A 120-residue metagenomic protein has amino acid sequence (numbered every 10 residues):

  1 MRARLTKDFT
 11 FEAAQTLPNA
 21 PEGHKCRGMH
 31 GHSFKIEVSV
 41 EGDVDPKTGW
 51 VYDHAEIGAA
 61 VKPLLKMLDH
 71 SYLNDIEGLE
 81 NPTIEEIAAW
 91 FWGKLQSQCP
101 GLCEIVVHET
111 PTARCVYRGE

Functional and structural regions predicted by a protein language model:
M1-E120: Charge-rich, low-complexity N-terminal segments
